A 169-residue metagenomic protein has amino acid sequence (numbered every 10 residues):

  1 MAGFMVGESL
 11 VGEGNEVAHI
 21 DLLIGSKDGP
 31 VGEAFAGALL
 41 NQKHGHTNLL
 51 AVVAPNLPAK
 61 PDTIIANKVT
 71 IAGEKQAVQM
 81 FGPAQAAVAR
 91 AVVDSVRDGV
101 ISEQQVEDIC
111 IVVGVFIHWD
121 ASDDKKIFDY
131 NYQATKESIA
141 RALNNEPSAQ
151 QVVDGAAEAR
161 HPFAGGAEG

Functional and structural regions predicted by a protein language model:
M1-G169: Accessory interaction regions appended to the cores of large information-processing enzymes
